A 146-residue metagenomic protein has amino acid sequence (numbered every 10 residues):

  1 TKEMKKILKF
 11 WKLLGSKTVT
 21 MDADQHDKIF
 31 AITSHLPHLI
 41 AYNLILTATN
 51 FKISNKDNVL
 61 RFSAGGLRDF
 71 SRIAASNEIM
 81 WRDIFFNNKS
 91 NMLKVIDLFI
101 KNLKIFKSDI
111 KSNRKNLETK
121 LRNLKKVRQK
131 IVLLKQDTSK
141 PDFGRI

Functional and structural regions predicted by a protein language model:
T1-D69: Internal alpha-helical scaffold of NAD(P)-dependent oxidoreductase catalytic cores
N55-L124: Interdomain hinge/lid region at the active-site interface of Rossmann-like NAD(P)-dependent oxidoreductases
L103, K107, R128-K135: A structural signal for well-ordered alpha-helices, especially hydrophobic packing surfaces of coiled-coils
D137-I146: A conserved regulatory-domain signal marking ACT and ACT-like small-molecule sensing domains and adjacent regulatory
